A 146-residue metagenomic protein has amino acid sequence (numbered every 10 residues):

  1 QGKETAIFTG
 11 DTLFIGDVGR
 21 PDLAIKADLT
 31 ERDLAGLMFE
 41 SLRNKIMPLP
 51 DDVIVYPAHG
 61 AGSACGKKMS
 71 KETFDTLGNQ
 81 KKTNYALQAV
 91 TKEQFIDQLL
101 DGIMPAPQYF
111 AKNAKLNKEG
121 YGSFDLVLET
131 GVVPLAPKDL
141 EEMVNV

Functional and structural regions predicted by a protein language model:
Q1-Q108: Metallo-beta-lactamase
K82-T83, L87-V146: Flexible, polar/low-complexity N-terminal or interdomain linker segments that lie immediately upstream of folded
